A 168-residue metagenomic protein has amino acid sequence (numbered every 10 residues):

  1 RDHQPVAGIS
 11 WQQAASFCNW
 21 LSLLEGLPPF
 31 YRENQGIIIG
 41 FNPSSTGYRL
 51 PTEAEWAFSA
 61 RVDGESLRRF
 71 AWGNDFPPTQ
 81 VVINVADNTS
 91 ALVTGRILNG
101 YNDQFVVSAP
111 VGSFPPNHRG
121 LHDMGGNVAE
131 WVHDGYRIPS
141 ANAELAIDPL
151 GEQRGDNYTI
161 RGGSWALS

Functional and structural regions predicted by a protein language model:
H3-S168: Functional-site microenvironments in short loops/helix caps that host divalent-cation chemistry
